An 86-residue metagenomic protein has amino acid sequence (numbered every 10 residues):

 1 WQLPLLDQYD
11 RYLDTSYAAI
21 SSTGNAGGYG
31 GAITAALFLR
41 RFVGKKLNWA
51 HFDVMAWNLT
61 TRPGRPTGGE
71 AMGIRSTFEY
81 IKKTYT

Functional and structural regions predicted by a protein language model:
W1-T86: A generic structural signal for tightly packed, nonpolar segments enriched in small/aliphatic residues
